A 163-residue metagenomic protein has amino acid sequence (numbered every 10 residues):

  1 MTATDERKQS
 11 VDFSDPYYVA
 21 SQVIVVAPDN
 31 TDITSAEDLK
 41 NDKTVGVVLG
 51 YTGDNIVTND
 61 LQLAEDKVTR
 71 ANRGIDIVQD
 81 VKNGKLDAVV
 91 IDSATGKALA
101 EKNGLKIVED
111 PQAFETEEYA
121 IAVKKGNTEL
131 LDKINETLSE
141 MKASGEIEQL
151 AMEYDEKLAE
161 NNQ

Functional and structural regions predicted by a protein language model:
M1-E37, Q112: Acidic, polar ligand-binding/catalytic clefts
M1-S10, I56-N59, D80-N83, D87-T116: A ligand-binding cleft/hinge motif common to bilobed small-molecule-binding domains
V19-V26, K97, E101-S139, L158-Q163: Periplasmic-binding protein-like
A20-I75, A88, S93-K97: Bilobed "Venus flytrap"/periplasmic-binding protein-like clamshell domains and structurally analogous long
D38, D92, G126-E140, E146-L150: Short amphipathic alpha-helical coupling segments at ligand-binding clamshell hinges and other catalytic/signaling
L39, V81-K82, I121, I134: Hydrophobic residues within well-ordered alpha-helices
T52-T69, V108-P111, S139-Q163: Ligand-binding clefts/hinges and TM-proximal coupling segments of bilobed small-molecule sensing domains
L63-D66, D76, D80-N83, K102 (+5 more regions): Surface-exposed, polar/charged faces of alpha-helical domains in mature secreted/periplasmic/lumenal proteins
